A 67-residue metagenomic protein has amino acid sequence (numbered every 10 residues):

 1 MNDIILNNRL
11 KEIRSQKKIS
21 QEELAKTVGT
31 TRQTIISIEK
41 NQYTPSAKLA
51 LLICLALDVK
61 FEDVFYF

Functional and structural regions predicted by a protein language model:
M1-Q16: A short, Lys/Arg-rich alpha-helix, primarily the initiator
N8, K18-I19, P45-K48: Residue-level signal for the short linker/turn that defines the boundary of a DNA-recognition helix
S15, K26, L55: Alpha-helical residues within the helix-turn-helix
I19-T34: Short alpha-helical DNA-recognition segment
K48-D63: DNA major-groove recognition helix of helix-turn-helix/homeodomain DNA-binding modules
